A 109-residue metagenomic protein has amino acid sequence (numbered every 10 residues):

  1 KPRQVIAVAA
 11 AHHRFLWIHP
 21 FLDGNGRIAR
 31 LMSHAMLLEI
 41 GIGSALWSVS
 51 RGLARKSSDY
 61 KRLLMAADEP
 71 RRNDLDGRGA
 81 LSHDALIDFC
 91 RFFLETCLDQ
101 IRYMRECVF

Functional and structural regions predicted by a protein language model:
K1-V108: Phosphate/pyrophosphate-binding active-site loops
